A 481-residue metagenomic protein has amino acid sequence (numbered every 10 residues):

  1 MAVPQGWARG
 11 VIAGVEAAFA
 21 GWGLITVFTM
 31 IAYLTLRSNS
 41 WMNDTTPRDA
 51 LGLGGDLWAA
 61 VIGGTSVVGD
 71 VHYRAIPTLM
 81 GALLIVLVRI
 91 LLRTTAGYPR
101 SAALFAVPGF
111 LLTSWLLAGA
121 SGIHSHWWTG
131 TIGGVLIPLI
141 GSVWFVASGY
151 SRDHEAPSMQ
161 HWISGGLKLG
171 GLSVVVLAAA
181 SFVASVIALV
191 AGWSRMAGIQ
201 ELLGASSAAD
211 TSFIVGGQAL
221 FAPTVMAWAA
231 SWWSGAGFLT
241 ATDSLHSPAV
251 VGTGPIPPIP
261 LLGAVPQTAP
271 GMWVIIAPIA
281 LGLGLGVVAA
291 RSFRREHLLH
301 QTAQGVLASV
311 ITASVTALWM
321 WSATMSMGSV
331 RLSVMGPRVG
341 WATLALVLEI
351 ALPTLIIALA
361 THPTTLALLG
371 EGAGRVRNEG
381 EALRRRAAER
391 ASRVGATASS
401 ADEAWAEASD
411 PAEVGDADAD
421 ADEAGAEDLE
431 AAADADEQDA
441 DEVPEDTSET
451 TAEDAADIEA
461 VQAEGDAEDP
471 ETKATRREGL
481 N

Functional and structural regions predicted by a protein language model:
A2-I12, I85-A103, L139-G170, L189-W193 (+4 more regions): Cytoplasmic membrane-interface segments at the C-terminal ends of transmembrane helices
A2-L83, E201-I275, S322-L348, L355 (+6 more regions): Long, glycine/tryptophan/cysteine-rich extracytoplasmic
A2-M30, Y98, H126-G133, I163-A179 (+2 more regions): Alpha-helical transmembrane segments and their helix-start/interface "positive-inside/aromatic belt" motifs in integral
A13-Y150, L177-S185, L189: Transmembrane-helix bundle segments that line or gate the permeation/cavity pathway in multi-pass membrane proteins
W22, T26, V174, A178 (+4 more regions): Hydrophobic alpha-helical segments of membrane proteins
L92-V135, I256-P278, L299-R331, E403: Hydrophobic alpha-helical transmembrane segments of integral membrane proteins
A118-W128, R195-A209, E296: Membrane-interfacial helix-loop-helix connectors in multipass membrane proteins
S164-M226: Loop-centered beta-sheet repeat module
